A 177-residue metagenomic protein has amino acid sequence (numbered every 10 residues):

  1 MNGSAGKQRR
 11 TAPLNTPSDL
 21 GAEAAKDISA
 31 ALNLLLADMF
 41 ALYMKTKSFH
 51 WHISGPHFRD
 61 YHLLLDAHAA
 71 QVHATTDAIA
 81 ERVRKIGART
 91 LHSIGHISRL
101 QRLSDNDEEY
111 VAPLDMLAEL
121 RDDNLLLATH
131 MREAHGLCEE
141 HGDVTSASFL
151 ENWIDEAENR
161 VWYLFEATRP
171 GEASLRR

Functional and structural regions predicted by a protein language model:
M1-P17: Acidic, low-complexity proline/glycine-rich segments
S18-N33, N106-D115: Short, charged, low-complexity loops and linkers
D19-D27, L42-A67, R132-T145: Helix-loop segments that flank and shape redox-cofactor active sites
K26-L36, F40, D66-A69, H73 (+4 more regions): Short amphipathic alpha-helical segments with heptad-repeat character
L36, Y43, H50, A69 (+6 more regions): A structural signal for well-ordered alpha-helices, especially hydrophobic packing surfaces of coiled-coils
T46-F49, I53-P56, I79, I86 (+6 more regions): Hydrophobic stripe of amphipathic alpha-helices that form coiled-coil interfaces
H57-H96: Conserved alpha-helical segments that form or flank metal/cofactor-binding pockets of metalloenzymes
E81, G95-N152: Acidic/histidine-rich alpha-helical segments that form the ligand environment of transition-metal centers
